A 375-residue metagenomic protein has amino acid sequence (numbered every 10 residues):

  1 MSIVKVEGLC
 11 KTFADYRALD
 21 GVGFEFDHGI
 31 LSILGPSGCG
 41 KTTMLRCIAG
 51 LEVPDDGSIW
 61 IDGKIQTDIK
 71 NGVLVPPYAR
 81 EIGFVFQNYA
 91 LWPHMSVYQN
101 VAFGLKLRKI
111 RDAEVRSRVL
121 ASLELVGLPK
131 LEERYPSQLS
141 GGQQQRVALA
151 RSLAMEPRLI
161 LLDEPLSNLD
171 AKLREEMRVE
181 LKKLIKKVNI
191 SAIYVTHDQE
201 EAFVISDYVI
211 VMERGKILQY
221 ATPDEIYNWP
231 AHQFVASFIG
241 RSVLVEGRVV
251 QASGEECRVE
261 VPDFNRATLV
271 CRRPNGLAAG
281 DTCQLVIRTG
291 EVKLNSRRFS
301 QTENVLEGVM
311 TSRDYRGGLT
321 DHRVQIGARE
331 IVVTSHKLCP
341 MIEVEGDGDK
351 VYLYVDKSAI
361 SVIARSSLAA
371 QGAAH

Functional and structural regions predicted by a protein language model:
K11, G23-F26: Conserved A-loop
L34-P36: The feature captures the beta-strand-to-loop junction immediately N-terminal to the Walker
A49: Helix-to-loop junction immediately C-terminal to a conserved catalytic motif
G57-I69: Conserved ABC transporter NBD signature motif
E81-G83, Q87, L91-S237: ABC ATPase nucleotide-binding domains
S242, A252-H375: Non-catalytic connector elements of ABC transporters
